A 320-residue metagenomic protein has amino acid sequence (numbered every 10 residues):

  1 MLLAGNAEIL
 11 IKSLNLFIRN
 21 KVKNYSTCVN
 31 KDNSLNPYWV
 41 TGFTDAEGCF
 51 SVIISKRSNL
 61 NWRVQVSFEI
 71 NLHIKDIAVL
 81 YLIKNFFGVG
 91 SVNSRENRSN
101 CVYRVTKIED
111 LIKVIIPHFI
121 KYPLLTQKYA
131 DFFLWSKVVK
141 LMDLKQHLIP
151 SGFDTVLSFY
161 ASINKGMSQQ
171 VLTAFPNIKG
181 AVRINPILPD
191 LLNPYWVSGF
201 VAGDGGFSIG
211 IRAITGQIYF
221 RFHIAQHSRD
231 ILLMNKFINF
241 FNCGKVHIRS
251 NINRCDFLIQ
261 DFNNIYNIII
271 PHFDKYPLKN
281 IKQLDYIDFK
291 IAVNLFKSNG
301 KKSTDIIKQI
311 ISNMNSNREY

Functional and structural regions predicted by a protein language model:
M1-Y320: Sequence-level preference for short, compositionally simple segments enriched in small aliphatic or small polar residues
